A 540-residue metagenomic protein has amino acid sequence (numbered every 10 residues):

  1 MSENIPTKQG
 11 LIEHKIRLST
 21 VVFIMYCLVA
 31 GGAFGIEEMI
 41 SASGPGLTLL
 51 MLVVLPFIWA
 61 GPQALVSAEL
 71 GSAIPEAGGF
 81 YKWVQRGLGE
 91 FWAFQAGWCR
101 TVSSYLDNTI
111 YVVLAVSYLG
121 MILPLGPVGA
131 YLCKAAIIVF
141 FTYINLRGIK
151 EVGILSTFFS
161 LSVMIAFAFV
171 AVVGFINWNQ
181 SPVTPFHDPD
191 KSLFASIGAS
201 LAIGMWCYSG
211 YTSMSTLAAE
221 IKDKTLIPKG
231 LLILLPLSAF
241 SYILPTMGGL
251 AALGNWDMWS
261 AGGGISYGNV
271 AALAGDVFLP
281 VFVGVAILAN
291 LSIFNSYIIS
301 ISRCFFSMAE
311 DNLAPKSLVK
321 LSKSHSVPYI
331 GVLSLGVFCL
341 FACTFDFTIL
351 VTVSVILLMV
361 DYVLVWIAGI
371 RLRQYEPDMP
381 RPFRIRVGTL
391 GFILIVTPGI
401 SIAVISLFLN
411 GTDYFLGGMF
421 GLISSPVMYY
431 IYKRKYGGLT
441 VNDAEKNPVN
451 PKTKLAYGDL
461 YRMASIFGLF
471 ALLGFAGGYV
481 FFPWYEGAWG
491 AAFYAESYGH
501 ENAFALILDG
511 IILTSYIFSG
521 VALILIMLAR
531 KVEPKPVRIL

Functional and structural regions predicted by a protein language model:
M1-A68, S72-A77, G87, P185-D188 (+5 more regions): Membrane-interface "cap" regions at the ends of multi-pass membrane proteins
P6-T7, L11-I16, L49-V53, V128-G129 (+2 more regions): Helix-loop-helix junctions that connect adjacent transmembrane segments in multi-pass membrane transporters
E13-V21, E90, Y131-A135, K222-T225 (+5 more regions): Loop-to-transmembrane helix boundary motifs in multi-pass membrane proteins
K15-S117, M205, Y211-S215, F282 (+2 more regions): Transmembrane helix-boundary motif of multi-pass solute transporters/channels
G61-I138, T142-L146, E151, I287-S307 (+1 more regions): Hydrophobic transmembrane alpha-helices that form the core helical bundles of multi-pass secondary transporters
K82, G89, G120-L125, G230-N295 (+2 more regions): TM-loop-TM module centered on a large, flexible mid-protein loop between adjacent transmembrane helices in multi-pass
G129-Q180, K191-L193, L231-L235, V351-V365 (+1 more regions): Membrane-interface loop-to-helix entry segments
L155, K191, L321-H325, V363-Y414 (+1 more regions): C-terminal membrane-solvent junction of multi-pass transporters and transport-like membrane proteins
